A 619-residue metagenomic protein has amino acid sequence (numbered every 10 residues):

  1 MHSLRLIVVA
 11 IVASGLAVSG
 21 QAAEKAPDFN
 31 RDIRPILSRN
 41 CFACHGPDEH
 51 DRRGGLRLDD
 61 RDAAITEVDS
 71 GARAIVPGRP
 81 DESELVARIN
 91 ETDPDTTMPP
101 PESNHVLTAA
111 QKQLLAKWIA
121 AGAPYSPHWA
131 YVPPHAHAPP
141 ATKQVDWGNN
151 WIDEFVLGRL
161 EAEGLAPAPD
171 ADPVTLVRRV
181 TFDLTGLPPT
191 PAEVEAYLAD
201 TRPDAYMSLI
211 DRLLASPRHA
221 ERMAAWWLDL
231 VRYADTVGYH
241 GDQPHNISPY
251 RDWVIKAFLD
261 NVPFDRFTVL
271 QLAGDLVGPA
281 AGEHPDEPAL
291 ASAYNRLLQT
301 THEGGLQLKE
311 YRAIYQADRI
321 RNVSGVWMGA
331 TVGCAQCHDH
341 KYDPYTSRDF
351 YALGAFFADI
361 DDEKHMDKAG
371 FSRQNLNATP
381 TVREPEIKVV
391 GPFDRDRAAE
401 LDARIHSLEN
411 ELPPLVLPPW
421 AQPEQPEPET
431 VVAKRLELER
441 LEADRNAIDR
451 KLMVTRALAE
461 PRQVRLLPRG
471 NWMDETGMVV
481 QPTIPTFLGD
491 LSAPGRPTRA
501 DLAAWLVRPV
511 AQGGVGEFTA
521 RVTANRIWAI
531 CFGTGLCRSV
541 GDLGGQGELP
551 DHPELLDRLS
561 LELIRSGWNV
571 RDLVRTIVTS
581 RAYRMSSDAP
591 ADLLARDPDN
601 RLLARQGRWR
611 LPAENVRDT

Functional and structural regions predicted by a protein language model:
M1-L6: Positively charged n-region of N-terminal signal peptides that target proteins for export
I7-A17: Bacterial N-terminal signal peptides
G20-G158, V174-R179, P189-Y197, T236 (+5 more regions): Solvent-exposed helix-loop boundary motif
L37, W327-G333: Short metal-coordination and nucleic-acid-contact micro-motifs, chiefly zinc-binding Cys/His arrays
C41-C44, C334-H338: Short cysteine clusters
K143-R179, D183-R218, R232-A281, D343-P344 (+2 more regions): Primarily short, surface-exposed interaction patches in extracytoplasmic proteins
M223, L228-N246, Y250, L276-R319: Beta-propeller blade termini and top-face loops
